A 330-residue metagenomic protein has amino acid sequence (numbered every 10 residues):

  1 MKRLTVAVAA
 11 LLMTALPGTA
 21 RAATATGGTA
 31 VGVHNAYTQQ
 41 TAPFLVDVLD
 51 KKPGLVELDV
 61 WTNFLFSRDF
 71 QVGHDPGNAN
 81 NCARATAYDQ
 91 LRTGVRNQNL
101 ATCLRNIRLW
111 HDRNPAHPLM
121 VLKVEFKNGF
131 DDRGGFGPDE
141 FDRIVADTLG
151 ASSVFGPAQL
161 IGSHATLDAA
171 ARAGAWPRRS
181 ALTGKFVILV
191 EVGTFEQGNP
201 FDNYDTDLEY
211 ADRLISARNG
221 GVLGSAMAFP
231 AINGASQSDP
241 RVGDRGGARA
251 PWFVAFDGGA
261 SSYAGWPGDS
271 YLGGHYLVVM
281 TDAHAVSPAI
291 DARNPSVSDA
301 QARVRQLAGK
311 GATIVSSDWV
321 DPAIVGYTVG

Functional and structural regions predicted by a protein language model:
M1-A22: Secretory targeting and sorting signals
A23-G330: Catalytic cores of phosphodiester-bond hydrolases, prominently lipid phosphodiesterases
